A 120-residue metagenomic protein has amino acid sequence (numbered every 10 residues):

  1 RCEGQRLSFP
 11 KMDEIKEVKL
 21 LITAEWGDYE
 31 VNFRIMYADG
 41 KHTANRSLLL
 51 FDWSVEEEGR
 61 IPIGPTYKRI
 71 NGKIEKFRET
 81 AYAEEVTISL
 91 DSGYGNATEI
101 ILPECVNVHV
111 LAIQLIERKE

Functional and structural regions predicted by a protein language model:
R1-E120: N-terminal/edge-of-domain interface segments
